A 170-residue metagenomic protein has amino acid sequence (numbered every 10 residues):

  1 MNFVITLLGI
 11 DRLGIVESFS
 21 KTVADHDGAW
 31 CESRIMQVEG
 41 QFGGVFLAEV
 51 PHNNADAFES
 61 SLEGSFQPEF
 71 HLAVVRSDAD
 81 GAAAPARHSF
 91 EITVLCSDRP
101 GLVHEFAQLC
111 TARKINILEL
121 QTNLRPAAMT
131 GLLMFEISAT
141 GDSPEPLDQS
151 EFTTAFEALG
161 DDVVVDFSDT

Functional and structural regions predicted by a protein language model:
M1-T170: A conserved regulatory-domain signal marking ACT and ACT-like small-molecule sensing domains and adjacent regulatory
